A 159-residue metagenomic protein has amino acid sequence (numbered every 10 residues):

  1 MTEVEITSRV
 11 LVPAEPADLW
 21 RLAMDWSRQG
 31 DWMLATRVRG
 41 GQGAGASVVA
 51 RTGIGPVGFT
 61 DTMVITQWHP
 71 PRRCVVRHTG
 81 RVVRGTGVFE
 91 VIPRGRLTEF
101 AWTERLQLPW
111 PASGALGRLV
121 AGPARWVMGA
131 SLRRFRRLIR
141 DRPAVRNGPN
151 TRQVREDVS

Functional and structural regions predicted by a protein language model:
M1-G43, R155-S159: Hydrophobic ligand-binding cavity/cleft-lining segments
E3-R9, S47, T60, R73 (+2 more regions): Intrinsic-disorder/low-complexity, polar/charged segments enriched in Ser/Thr/Lys/Arg/Asp/Glu/Gln
S8-V10, T36, D61-Q67, H78 (+2 more regions): Hydrophobic/aromatic beta-strand elements that line small-molecule binding cavities or substrate pockets in beta-rich
V12, I54, L106-W110: Beta-strand elements of well-folded, non-transmembrane domains
P13-P16, G41, T66-P71, E90-E99: A short, structured loop/turn motif at beta-sheet edges
R37, G41-G43, R134-S159: Short, highly charged C-terminal tails/helix-capping segments
S47-I54, C74-G80: Short beta-strand segments that buttress and anchor functional surface loops
R77-A130: Beta-strand/loop substructures that line and gate deep hydrophobic ligand-binding cavities in soluble
